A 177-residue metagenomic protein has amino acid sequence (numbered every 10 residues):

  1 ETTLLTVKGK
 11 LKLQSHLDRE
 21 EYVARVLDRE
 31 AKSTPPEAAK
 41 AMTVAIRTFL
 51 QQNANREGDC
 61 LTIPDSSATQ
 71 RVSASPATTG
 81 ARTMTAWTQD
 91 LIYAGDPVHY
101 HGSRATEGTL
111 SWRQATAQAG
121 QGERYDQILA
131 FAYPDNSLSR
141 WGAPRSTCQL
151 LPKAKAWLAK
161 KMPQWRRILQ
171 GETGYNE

Functional and structural regions predicted by a protein language model:
E1-E177: Conserved, single-site charged/polar hotspot
